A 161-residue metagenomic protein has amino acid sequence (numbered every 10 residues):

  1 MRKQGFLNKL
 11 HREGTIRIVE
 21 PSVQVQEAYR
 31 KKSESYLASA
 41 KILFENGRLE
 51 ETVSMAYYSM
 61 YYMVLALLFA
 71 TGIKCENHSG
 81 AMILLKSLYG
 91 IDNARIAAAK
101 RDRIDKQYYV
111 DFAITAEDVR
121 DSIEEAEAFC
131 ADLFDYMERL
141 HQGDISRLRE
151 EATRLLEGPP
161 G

Functional and structural regions predicted by a protein language model:
M1-G161: Terminal alpha-helical segments
